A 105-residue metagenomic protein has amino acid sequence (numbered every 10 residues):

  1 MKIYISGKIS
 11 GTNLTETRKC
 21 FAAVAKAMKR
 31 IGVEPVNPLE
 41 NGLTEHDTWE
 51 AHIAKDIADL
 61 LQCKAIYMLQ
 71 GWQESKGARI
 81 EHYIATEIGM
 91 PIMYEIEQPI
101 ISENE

Functional and structural regions predicted by a protein language model:
M1-E105: Conserved catalytic or regulatory cores that recognize and/or transform ribose-phosphate-containing ligands
